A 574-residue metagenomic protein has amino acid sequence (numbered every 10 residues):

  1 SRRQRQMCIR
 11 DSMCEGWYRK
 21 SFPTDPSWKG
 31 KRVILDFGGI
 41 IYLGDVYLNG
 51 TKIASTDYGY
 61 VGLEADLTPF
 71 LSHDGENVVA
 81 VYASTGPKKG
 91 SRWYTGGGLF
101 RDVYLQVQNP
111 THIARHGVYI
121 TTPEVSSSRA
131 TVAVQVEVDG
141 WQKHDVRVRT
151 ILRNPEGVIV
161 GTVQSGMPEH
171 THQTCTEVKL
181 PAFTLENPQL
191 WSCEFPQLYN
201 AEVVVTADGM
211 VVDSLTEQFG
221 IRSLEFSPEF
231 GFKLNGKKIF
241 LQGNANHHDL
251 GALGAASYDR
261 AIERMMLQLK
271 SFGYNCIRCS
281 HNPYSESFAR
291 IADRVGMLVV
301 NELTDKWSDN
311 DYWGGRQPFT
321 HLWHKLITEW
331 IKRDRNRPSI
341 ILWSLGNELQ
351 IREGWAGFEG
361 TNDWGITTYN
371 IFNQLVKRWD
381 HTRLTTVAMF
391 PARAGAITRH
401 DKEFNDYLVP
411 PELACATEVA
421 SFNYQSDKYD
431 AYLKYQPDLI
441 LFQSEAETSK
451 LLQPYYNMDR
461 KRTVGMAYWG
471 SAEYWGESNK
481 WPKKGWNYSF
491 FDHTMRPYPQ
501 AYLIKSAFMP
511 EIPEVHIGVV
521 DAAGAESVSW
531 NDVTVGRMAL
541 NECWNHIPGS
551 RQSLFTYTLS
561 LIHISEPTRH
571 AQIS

Functional and structural regions predicted by a protein language model:
S1-Q6, R10-D36, S91-L99, I517-V533 (+1 more regions): Extended carbohydrate-recognition surfaces in non-catalytic/accessory domains of CAZymes and lectin-like proteins
Q6, Y58-G59, L67-V134, G140-H144 (+5 more regions): An acidic-aromatic loop/edge-strand motif
D11-H116, W141-Q142, P155-V158, P283-E286 (+4 more regions): Accessory beta-strand-rich segments of carbohydrate-active enzymes
W28-K31, L71-E76, T184-L198: Short glycine/proline/serine/threonine-rich loop/turn segments at secondary-structure transition edges
I40, K88, P110-T111, W141 (+8 more regions): Substrate-binding clefts and catalytic carboxylate motifs of secreted carbohydrate-active enzymes
Y42, D57-F70, P87-W93, D139-G140 (+11 more regions): Active-site mouth of glycoside hydrolases
G50, V103, Y199, G236 (+3 more regions): Conserved, mostly hydrophobic/aromatic
R129-P168, T176, Q552-L561, S565 (+1 more regions): Beta-strand-rich binding/interaction modules
